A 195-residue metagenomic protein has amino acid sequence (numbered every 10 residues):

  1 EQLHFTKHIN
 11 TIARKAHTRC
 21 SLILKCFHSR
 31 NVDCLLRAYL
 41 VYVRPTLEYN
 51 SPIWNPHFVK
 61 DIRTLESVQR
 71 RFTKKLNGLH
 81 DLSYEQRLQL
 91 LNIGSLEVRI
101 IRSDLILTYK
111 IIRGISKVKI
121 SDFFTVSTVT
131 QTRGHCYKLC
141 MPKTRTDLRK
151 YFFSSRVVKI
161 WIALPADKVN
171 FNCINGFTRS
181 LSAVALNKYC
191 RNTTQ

Functional and structural regions predicted by a protein language model:
E1-Q195: Hydrophobic/basic alpha-helical segments
